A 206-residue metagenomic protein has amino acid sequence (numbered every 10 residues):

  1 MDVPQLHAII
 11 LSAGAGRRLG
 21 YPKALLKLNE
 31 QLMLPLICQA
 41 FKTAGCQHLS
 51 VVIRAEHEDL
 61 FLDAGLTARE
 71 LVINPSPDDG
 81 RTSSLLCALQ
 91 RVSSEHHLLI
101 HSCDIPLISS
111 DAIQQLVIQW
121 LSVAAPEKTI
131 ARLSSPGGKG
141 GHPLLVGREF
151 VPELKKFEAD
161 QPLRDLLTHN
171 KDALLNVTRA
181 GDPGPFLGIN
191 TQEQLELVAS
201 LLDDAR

Functional and structural regions predicted by a protein language model:
M1-Y21, T191: N-terminal nucleotide-binding beta1-loop-alpha1 segment
D2-P4, P152, K156-R206: Conserved alpha/beta core of the MobA/IspD/sugar-nucleotide pyrophosphorylase nucleotidyltransferase superfamily
I10, P22, L34, L49 (+3 more regions): Residue-level signal for inorganic ion chemistry
S12, V52-I53, S102, S134: Short beta-strand/turn micro-motifs composed of small residues that flank or help shape donor/cofactor-binding pockets
P22-K27, N74: Short glycine-enriched, charge-decorated loop/helix-capping segments at active-site entrances that position
L26-C38: Short catalytic helix/loop segments, enriched in acidic residues and glycine and frequently bearing histidine
P35-I100, S110, I118: Conserved N-terminal catalytic core of the sugar/cofactor nucleotidyltransferase
D78-E153: Conserved beta-loop-beta/alpha segment of the NTase-like Rossmann-fold superfamily that binds/positions NTPs
